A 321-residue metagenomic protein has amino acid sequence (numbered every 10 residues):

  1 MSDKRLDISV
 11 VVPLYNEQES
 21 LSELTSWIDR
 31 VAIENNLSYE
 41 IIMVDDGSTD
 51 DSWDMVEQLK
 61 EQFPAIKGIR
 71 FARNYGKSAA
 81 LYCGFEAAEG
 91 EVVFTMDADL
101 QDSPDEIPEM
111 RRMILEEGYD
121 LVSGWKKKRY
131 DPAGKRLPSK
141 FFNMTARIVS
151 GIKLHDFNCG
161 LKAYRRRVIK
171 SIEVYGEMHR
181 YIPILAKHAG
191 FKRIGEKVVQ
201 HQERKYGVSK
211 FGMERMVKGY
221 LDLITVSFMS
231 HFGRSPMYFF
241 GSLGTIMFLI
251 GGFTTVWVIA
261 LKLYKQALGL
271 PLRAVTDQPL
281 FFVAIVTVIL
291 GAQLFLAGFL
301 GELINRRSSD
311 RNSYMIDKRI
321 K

Functional and structural regions predicted by a protein language model:
M1-R30, L37: N-proximal low-complexity "stem/linker" segments adjacent to membrane-targeting elements
S2-K4, I184-K321: Hydrophobic helical membrane-anchoring modules
E17-S20, S48, S103, D277: Donor nucleotide-sugar binding loop of glycosyltransferases
E19-E23, D50-L59: Acidic helix N-cap motif at the loop->helix transition within catalytic regions of sugar-transfer enzymes
T25, L37-S48, I69-R70: Short beta-strand/loop segment that forms part of the nucleotide-sugar
D45-D54, L100-Q101: A conserved acidic beta->alpha catalytic loop
Q58, A65-R73, K77-A87, V92 (+3 more regions): Acceptor/aglycone-binding surface of glycosyltransferases and processive sugar-polymer synthases
